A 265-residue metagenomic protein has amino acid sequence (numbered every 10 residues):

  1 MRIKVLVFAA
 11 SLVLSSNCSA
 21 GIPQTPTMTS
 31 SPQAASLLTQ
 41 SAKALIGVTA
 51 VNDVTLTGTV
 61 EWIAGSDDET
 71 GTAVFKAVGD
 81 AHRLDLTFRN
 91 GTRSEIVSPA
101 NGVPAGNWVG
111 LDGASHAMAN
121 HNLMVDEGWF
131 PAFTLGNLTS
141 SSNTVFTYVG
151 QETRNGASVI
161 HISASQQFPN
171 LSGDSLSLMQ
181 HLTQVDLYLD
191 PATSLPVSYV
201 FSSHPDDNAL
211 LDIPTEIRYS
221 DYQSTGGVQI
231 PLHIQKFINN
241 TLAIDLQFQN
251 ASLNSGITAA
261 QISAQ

Functional and structural regions predicted by a protein language model:
M1-V7: Bacterial N-terminal signal peptides that target proteins for export
V7-N17: Bacterial N-terminal signal peptides
A20-P23: Boundary at the C-terminal end of the N-terminal hydrophobic targeting segment
T25-T39, T49-A50, N101-H181, S203-L210 (+2 more regions): Flexible, processing/modification-adjacent segments and terminal tails in exported/periplasmic/extracellular proteins
T29, A35-G113, S142-G150: N-terminal mature ectodomain segment of secretory-pathway/periplasmic proteins
A64-D67, N90-I96, D112-M118, P169-D174 (+2 more regions): Short, surface-exposed beta-strand/loop "edge" segments at domain boundaries and coil↔beta transitions
G71, E95-I96, M118, H161 (+2 more regions): Short capping micro-motif at the N-terminus of alpha-helices
N155-A264: Gly/Pro-enriched, hydrophobic low-complexity segments that function as extracytoplasmic propeptides/linkers
